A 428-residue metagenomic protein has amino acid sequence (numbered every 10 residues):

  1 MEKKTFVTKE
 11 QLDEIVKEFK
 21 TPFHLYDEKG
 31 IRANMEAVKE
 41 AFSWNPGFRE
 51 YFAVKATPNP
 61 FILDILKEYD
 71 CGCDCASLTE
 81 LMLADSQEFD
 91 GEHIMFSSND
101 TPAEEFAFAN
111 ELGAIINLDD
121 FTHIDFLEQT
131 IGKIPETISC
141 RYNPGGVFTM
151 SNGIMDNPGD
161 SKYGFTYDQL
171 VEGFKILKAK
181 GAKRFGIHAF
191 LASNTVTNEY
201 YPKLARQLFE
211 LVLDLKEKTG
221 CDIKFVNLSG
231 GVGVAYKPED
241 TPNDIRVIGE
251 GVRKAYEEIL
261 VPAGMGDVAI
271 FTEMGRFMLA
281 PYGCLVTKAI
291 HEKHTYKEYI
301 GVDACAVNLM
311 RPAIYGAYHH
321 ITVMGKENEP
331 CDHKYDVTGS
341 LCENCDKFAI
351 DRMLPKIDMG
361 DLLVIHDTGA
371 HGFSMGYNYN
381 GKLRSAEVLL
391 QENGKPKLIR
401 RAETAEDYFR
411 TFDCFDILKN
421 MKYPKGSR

Functional and structural regions predicted by a protein language model:
M1-E136, K175-A179, K183, E217 (+3 more regions): A charged N-terminal "starter" segment
I31, K55, S77, A109 (+6 more regions): Conserved, mostly hydrophobic/aromatic
A56-P58, T79, D100-P102, D120-T122 (+5 more regions): Active-site-proximal loop/turn and secondary-structure-junction residues that shape catalytic pockets, frequently
G72, M95, N117, S139-R141 (+8 more regions): Structured core elements
G132-V147: Glycine-rich, aromatic-flanked loop segments that form ligand/cofactor-binding clefts across common enzyme folds
P144-H291: Active-site loop/helix belt of alpha/beta enzymes
L260, M265-R428: Charged (often Lys/Glu-rich) extended helix/loop segments that serve as interaction or gating elements
